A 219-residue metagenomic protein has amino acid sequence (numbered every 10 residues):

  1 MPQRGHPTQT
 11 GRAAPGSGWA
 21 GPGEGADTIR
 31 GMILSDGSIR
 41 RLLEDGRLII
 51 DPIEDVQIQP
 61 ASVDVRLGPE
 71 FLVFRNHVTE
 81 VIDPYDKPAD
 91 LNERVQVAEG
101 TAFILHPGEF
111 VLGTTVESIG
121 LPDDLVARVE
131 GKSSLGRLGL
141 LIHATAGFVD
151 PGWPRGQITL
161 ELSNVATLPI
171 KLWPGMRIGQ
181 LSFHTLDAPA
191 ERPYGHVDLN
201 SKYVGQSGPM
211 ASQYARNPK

Functional and structural regions predicted by a protein language model:
Q3: Detector for the Zn2+-coordinating histidines of canonical Cys2His2
G16: Acidic/negatively charged segments and metal-coordination signatures
D27-K219: DUTPase catalytic domain/fold
